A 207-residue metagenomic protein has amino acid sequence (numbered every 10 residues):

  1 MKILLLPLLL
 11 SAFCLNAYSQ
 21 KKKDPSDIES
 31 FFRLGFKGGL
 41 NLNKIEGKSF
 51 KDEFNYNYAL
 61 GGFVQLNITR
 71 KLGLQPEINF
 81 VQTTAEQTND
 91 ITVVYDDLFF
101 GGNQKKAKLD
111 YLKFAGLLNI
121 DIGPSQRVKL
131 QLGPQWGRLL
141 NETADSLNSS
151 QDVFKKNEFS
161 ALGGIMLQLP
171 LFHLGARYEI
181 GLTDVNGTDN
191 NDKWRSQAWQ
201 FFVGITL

Functional and structural regions predicted by a protein language model:
M1-E29: Cleavable N-terminal export/targeting peptides
Q20-G61, G181: Short glycine/proline- and aromatic-enriched beta-strand/turn motifs that initiate or cap beta-hairpins
K22-D24, I28, F32, L40-L42 (+2 more regions): Gram-negative (and chloroplast) outer-membrane scaffold detector with strong preference for beta-barrel transmembrane
S26-I28, F50-Y56, Q104-D110, S150-N157 (+1 more regions): Replace "Gram-negative outer membrane beta-barrel proteins" with "bacterial and organellar outer membrane beta-barrel
L34, Y56-G62, L112-G116, V128 (+3 more regions): Hydrophobic, lipid-facing positions within transmembrane beta-strands of outer-membrane proteins
E46-K51, E86-V93, E142-S149, N186-N191: Outer-membrane beta-barrel translocator domains and adjoining extracellular loop/strand segments of Gram-negative
E77, V81-T88, K156, S160-L207: Predominantly the C-terminal beta-signal and adjacent terminal strand-loop region of outer-membrane beta-barrel
R127-K129, R138-G175: A charged, solvent-exposed segment within the mature domains of Sec-exported extracytoplasmic proteins
